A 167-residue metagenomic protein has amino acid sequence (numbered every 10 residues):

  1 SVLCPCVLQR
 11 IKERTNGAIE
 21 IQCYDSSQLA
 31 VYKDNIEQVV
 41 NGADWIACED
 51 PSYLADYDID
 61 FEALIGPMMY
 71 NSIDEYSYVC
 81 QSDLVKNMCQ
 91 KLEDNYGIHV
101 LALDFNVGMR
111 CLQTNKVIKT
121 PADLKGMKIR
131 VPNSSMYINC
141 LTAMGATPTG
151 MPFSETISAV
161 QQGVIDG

Functional and structural regions predicted by a protein language model:
S1-Q22, N139: Short, polar/charged alpha-helical segment
L8-K12, W45, D50-T149: Contiguous mixed-secondary-structure segments that line small-molecule binding/active-site clefts of soluble domains
N16-Y24, M69-D74: Glycine-/proline-rich flexible loop or hinge segments
G17-I19, N35-E49, A146-P148, Q162-G167: Alpha-to-beta junction loops
Y24-E37, N133-M136, P148-Q162: Short helix-initiation/N-cap motifs at beta->coil->alpha
D34-N35, I59-E62, T114, Q161-D166: Short secondary-structure transition/capping segments
V39, P121-L124, V160: A short amphipathic alpha-helix within small helical-bundle interaction modules
